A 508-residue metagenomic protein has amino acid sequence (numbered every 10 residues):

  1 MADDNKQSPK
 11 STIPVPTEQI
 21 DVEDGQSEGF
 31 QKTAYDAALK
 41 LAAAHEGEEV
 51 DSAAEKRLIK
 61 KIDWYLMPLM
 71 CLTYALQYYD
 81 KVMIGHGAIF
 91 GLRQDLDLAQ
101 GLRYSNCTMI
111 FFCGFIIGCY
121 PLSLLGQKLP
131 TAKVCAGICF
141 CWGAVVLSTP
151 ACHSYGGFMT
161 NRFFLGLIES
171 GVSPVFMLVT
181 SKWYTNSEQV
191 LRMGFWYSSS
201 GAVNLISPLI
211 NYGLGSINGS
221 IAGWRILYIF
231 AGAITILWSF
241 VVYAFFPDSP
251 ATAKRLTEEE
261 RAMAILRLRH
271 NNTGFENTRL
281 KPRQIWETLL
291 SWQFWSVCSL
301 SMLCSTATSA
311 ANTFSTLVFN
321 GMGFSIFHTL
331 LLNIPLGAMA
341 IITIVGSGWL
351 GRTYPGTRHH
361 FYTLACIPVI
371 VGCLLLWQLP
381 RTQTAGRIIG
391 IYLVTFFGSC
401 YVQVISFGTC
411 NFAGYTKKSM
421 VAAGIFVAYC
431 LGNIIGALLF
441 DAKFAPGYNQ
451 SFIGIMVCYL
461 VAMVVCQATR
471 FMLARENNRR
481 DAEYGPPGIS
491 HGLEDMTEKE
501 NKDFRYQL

Functional and structural regions predicted by a protein language model:
M1-L76, V82, F90, Y243-N277 (+1 more regions): Intracellular terminal tails of multi-pass secondary transporters
D80, L96-D97, P121, L129-P130 (+7 more regions): Helix-breaking motifs and short loop linkers at transmembrane-helix boundaries and internal kinks in secondary membrane
G85, R283-G348, I405, A437: Extracytoplasmic gate region of multi-pass secondary transporters
G85-I117: Extracellular/periplasmic helix-loop-helix junction of adjacent transmembrane segments in MFS-like secondary
M109-L124, I334, A338-G346: Central cavity-lining transmembrane alpha-helices of secondary-active solute carriers, predominantly the Major
I116-G156: Conserved MFS/SLC helix-loop-helix module at the cytosolic interface between two early adjacent transmembrane helices
F140-H153, I367-R381, T395: C-terminal ends and interior cores of transmembrane alpha-helices in multi-pass membrane transporters/permeases
V190-S220, I234-T235, A422-G436: Glycine-rich segments within core transmembrane alpha-helices of 12-TM secondary carriers
